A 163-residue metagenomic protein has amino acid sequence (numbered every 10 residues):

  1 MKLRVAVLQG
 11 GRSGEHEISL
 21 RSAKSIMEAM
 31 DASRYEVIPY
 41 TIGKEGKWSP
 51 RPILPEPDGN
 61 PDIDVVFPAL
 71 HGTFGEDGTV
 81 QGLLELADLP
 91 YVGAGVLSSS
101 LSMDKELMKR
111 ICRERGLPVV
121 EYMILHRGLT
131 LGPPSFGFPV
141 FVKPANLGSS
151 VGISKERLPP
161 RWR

Functional and structural regions predicted by a protein language model:
M1-L97, L101-M103, L107, E114 (+1 more regions): ATP-binding N-terminal substructure of ATP-dependent carboxylate-amine bond-forming enzymes
K2, V119, F136-G137, S150: A structure-centric signal for secondary-structure junctions around beta-strands
S19, P139-R163: Glycine-rich phosphate-binding loop of ATP-grasp-fold ATP-dependent ligases
L70-T73, M123, A145, R157: Anionic group-transfer/hydrolysis microenvironments
G95-S99, Y122-L125, S150-P160: Flexible, glycine/proline-enriched loop segments at strand-loop-helix junctions that form or flank small-ligand binding
R110, S135-F138: Short, surface-exposed amphipathic charged segments that create phosphate/polyanion-binding patches used for binding
I111-V119: Basic phosphate/pyrophosphate-binding loop/patch that engages nucleotide-derived ligands
